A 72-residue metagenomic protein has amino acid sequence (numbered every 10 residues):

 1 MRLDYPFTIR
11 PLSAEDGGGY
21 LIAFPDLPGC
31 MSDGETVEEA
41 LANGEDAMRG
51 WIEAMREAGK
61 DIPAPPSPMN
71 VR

Functional and structural regions predicted by a protein language model:
M1-G18, A23, L27, D46: N-terminal segment of the canonical double-stranded RNA-binding domain
M1-T8, N43-R72: Short, charged, surface-exposed hinge/linker loops at domain edges that act as mobile lids or interdomain connectors
P25, C30, M55: Short glycine- and Lys/Arg-enriched binding-loop motifs that mark or flank ligand-binding interfaces
P28-E39: A short, exposed loop/beta-hairpin motif centered on an aromatic-Gly-Thr core
